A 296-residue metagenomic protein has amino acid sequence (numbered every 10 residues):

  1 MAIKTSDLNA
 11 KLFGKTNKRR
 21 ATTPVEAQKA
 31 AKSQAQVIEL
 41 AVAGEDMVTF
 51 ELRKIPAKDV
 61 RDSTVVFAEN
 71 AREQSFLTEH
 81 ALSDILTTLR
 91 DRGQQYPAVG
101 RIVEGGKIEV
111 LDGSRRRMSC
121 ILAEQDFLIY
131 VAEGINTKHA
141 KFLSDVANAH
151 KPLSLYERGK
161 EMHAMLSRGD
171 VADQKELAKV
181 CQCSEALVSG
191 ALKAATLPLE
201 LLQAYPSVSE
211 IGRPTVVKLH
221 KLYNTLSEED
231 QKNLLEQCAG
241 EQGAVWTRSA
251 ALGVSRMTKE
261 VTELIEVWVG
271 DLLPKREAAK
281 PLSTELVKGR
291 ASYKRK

Functional and structural regions predicted by a protein language model:
A2-Y130: Short, charged/polar connector segments at secondary-structure boundaries
V25-Q28, A41-D46, K138-L153, E176-L187 (+1 more regions): Short secondary-structure transition/capping segments
P56, N136, G212-R213: Alpha-helix initiation/capping motif
A68-N70, L143, A239: Bateman (tandem CBS) regulatory domains
Q74, R116-V180, A194: Amphipathic, charge-rich alpha-helical segments that serve as recognition/docking helices
I102, E133, A191: Residue-level "edge-of-site" marker
L153-A172, E176-K296: Amphipathic alpha-helical extensions and coiled-coil-like segments
